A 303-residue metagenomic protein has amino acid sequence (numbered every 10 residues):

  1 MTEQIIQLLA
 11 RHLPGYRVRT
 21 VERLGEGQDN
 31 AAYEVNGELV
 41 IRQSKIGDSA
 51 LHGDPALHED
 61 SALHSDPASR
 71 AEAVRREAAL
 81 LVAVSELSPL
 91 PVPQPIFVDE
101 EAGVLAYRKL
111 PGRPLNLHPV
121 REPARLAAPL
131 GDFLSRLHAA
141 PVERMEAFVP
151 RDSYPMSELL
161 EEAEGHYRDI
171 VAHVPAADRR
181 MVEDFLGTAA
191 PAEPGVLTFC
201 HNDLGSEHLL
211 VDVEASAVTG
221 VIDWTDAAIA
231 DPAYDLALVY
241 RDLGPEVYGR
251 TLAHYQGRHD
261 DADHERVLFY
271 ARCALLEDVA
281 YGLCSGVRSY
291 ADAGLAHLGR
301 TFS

Functional and structural regions predicted by a protein language model:
M1-R17, P111, A127-A128, R136-N202 (+2 more regions): An alpha-helical support segment within catalytic cores of ATP-dependent transferases
T2-I6, A78, G249: Short, surface-exposed alpha-helical segments at coil->helix boundaries
G15-V21, A176-R180, R258-V267: Short, surface-exposed acidic
R19-E158, R168-V171, P194: ATP-binding pocket architecture of kinase catalytic cores
E26, L115, A128, D226-P232 (+1 more regions): Helix-rich C-terminal or lid/interface subdomains of diverse kinases
N30-V35, I41, P95, L186-Y234: Active-site acidic catalytic loop and adjacent metal/ATP-binding pocket of ATP-dependent phosphoryl transfer enzymes
E100-A102, E214-S216, L275: Short strand-connecting beta-turns/loops that link adjacent beta-strands
